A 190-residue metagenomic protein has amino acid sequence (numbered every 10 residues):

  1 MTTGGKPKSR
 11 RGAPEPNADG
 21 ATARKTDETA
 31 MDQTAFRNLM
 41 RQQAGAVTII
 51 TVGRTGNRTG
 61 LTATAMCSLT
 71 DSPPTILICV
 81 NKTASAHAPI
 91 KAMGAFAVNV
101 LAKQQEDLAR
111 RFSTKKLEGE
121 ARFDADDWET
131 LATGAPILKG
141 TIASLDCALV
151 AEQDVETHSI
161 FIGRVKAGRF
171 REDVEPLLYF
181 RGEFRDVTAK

Functional and structural regions predicted by a protein language model:
T2-K190: Basic, polyanion-binding surface patches
